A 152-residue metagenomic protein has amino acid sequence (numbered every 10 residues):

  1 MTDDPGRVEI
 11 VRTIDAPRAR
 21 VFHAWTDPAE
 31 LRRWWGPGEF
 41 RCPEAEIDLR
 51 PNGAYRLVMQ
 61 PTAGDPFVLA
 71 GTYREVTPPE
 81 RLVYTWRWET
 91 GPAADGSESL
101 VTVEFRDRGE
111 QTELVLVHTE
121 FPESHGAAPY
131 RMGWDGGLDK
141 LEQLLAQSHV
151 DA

Functional and structural regions predicted by a protein language model:
M1-R41: Hydrophobic ligand-binding cavity/cleft-lining segments
T2-D4, L49, A63-F67, A93-S97: A generic structural micro-feature
V11, E46, T72, L100-E104: Short, surface-exposed charged micro-motifs
R18-A19, R50, R74-R81, E104-E113: A short, structured loop/turn motif at beta-sheet edges
V21, L31, Y55, Y73 (+4 more regions): Hydrophobic pocket/interface hotspot
P43-T85: Glycine-rich portal/gate segments that line the openings of hydrophobic small-molecule binding cavities
E44, Q143-A152: Short, highly charged C-terminal tails/helix-capping segments
T85-D135, A152: Beta-strand/loop substructures that line and gate deep hydrophobic ligand-binding cavities in soluble
